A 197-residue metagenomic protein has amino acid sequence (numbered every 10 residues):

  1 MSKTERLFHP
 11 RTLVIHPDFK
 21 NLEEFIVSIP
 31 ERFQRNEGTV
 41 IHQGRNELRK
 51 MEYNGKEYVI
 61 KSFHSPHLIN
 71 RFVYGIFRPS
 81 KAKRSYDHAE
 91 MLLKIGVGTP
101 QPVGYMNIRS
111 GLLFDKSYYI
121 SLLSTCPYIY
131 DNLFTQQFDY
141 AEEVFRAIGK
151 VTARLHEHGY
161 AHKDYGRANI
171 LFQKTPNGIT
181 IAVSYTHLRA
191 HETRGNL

Functional and structural regions predicted by a protein language model:
M1-Q34: Juxta-kinase regulatory segment immediately upstream of eukaryotic protein kinase catalytic domains
S28-S124, E157: Conserved ATP-binding subdomain of kinase catalytic cores across diverse folds
P127-Y130: Structural motif in protein kinase domains
N132-K163: Conserved kinase catalytic-core helix
I170-F172: Hydrophobic residue at the +6 position relative to the catalytic HRD Asp in the kinase catalytic loop
I181-S184: Pre-DFG segment of protein kinase catalytic domains
T186-T193: Conserved small/polar residues in nucleotide/adenosyl-binding loops
